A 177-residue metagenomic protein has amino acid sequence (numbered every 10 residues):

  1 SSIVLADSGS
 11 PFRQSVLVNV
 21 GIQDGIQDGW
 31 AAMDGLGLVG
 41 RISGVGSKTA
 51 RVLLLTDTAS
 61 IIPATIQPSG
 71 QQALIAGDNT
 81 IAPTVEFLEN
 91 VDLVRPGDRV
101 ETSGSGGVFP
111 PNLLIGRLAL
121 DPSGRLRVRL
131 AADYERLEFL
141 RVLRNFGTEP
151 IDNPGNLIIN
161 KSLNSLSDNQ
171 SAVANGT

Functional and structural regions predicted by a protein language model:
S1-T177: Extracytoplasmic/periplasmic terminal helices and flexible tails
